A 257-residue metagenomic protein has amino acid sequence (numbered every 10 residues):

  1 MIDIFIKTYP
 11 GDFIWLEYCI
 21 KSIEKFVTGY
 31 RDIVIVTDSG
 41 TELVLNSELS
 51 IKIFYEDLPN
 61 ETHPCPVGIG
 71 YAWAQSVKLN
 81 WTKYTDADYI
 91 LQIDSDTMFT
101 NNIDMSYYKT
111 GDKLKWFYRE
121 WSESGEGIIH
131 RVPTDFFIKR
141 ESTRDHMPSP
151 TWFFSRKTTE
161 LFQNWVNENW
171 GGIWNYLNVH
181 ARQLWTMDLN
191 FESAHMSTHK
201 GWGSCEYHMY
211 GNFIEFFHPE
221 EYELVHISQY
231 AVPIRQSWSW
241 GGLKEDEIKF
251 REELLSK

Functional and structural regions predicted by a protein language model:
M1-E61, W238-G242: N-terminal anchoring/stem segment of glycosyltransferases
I4, L16, A74, T97-Y107 (+1 more regions): Nucleotide-sugar donor-binding/catalytic module of glycosyltransferases that assemble extracellular/cell-envelope
Y9-D12, S39-E42, L58-E61, S95-T100 (+5 more regions): Short, solvent-exposed loop/turn segments at secondary-structure junctions
V44-Y84: Active-site-proximal specificity loops/subdomain of glycosyltransferases
G68-S76, D96-T97, G203-H208: Conserved glycosyltransferase catalytic-site signature
V77-W121: GT-A fold catalytic core of metal-dependent nucleotide-sugar glycosyltransferases, centered on the diacidic
I103-S197: Conserved catalytic core of nucleotide-sugar-dependent glycosyltransferases
N175-K257: A glycosyltransferase accessory/donor-loop signature
